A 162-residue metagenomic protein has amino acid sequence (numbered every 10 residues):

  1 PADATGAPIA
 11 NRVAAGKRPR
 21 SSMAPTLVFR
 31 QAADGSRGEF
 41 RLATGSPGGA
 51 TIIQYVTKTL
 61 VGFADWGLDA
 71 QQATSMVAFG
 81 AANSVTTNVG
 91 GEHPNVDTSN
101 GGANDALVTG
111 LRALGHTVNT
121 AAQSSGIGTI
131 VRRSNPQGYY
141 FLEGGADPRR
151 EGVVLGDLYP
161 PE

Functional and structural regions predicted by a protein language model:
P1-N119: Proteins synthesized as precursors that undergo proteolytic processing into mature forms
D105-E162: In a subset of proteins, long, contiguous C-terminal domains/tails are tracked
